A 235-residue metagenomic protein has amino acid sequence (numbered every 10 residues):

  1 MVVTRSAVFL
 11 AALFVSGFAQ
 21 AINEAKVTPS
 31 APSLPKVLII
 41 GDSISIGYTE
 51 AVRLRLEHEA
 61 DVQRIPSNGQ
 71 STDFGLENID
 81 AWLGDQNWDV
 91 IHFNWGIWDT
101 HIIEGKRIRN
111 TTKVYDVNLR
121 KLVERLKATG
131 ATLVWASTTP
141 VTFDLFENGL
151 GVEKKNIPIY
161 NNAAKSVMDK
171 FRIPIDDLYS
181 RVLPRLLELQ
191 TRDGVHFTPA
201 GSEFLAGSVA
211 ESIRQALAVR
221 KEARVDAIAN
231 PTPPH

Functional and structural regions predicted by a protein language model:
M1-S6: Positively charged n-region of N-terminal signal peptides that target proteins for export
A7-G17: Bacterial N-terminal signal peptides
A19-A21: Boundary at the C-terminal end of the N-terminal hydrophobic targeting segment
A25-S33: Bacterial Sec-exported substrate-binding components of ABC uptake systems
S30-A31, L54-D61, F74-H235: Alpha-helical cap/lid subdomain in secreted, periplasmic, or secretory-pathway luminal O-acyl-processing enzymes
P35-T49, S71, T100: Catalytic nucleophile-elbow at a beta strand-turn-alpha helix junction centered on a G-D-S/GDSL motif, marking
R64-S71: Short beta->alpha junction loops
